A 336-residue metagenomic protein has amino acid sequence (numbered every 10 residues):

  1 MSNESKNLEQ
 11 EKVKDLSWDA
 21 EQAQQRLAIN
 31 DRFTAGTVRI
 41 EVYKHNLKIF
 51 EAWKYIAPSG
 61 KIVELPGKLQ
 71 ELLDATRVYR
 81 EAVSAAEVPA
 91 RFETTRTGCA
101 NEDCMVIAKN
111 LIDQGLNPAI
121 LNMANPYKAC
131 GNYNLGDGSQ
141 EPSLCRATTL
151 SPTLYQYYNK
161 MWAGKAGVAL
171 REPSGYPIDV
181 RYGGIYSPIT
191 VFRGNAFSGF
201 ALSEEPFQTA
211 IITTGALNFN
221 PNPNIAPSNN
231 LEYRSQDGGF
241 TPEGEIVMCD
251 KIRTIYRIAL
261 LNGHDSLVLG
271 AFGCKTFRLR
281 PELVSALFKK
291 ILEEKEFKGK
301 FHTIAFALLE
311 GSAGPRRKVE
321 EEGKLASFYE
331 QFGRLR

Functional and structural regions predicted by a protein language model:
M1-L267, A271-R336: Macrodomain-like recognition of ADP-ribose-binding/processing modules
